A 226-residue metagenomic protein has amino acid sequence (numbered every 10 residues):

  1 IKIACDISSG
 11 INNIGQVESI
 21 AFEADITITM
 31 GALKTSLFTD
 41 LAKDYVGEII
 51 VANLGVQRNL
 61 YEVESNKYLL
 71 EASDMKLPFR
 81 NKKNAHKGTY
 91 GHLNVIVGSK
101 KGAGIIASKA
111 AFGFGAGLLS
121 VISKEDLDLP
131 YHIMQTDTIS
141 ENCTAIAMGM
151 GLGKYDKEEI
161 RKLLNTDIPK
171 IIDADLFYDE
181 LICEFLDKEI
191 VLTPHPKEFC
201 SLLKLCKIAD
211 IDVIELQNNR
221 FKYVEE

Functional and structural regions predicted by a protein language model:
I1-S36: Glycine/threonine-rich beta-strand-loop-alpha-helix active-site module that forms ligand/phosphate-binding
A4, I171-A174: Short beta-strand elements of ligand-binding domains
A24-I26, A32-P169, L176-V191, P196 (+1 more regions): Small-residue (G/A/S/T)-rich helix-start motifs and N-terminal tracts that mark the onset
